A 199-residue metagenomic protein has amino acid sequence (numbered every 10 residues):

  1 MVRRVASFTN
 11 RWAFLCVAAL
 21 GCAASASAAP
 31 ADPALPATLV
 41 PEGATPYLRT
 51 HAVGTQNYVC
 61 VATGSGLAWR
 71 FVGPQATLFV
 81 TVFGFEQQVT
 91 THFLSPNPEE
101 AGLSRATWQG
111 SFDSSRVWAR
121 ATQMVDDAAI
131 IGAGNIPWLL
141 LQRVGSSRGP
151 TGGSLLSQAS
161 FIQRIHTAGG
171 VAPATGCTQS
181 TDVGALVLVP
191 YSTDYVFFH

Functional and structural regions predicted by a protein language model:
V2-F14: Bacterial N-terminal signal peptides that target proteins for export
A13-A23: Bacterial N-terminal signal peptides
A24-A28: Sec/Tat signal peptide C-region and signal peptidase I cleavage site
A29-N57, G64-H199: Primary mode marks residue(s) on the alpha4-beta5-alpha5 output face of response regulator receiver
